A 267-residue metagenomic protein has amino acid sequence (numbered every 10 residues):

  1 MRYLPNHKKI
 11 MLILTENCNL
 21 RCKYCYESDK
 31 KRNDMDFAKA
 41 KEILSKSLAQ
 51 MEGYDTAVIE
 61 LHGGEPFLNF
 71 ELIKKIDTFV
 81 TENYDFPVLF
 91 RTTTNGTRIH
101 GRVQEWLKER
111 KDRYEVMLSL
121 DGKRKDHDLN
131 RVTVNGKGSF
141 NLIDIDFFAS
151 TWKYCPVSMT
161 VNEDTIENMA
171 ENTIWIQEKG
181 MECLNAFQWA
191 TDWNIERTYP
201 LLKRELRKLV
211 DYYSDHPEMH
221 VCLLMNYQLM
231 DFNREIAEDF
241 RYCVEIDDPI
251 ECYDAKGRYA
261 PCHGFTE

Functional and structural regions predicted by a protein language model:
M1-H7, Y227-F232: Short, charged low-complexity linear segments at domain edges
L4-A38: Canonical Radical SAM [4Fe-4S] cluster-binding loop centered on the CxxxCxxC motif and its immediate flanking residues
K8, D55-A57, I246-D247: Exposed loop/turn and edge beta-strand positions of beta-sandwich/beta-sheet ligand-binding modules
L20, K125, A260: Glycine-centered loop/turn positions within well-structured domains that cap or flank conserved ligand/cofactor-binding
D34-K39, R131-S139, R197-R204: Alpha-helix N-cap and loop-to-helix initiation/capping positions
L44-E60, N69-E196: Radical SAM/AdoMet-radical enzyme domain recognition
G63-E65: Active-site neighborhood of divalent metal-dependent phosphoester/pyrophosphate hydrolases
I195-T266: A C-terminal junction/extension of Radical SAM enzymes
